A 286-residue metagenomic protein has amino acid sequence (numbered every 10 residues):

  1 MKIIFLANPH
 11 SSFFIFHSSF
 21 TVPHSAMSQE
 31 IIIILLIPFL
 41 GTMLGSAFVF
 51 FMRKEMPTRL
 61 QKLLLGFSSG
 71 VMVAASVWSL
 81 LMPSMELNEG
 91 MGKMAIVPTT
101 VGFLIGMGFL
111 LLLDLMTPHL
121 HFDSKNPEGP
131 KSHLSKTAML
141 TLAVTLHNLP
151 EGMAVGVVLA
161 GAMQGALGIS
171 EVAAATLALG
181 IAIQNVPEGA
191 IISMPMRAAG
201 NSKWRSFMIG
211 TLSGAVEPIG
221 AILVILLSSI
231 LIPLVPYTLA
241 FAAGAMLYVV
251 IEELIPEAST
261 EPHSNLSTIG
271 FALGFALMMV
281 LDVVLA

Functional and structural regions predicted by a protein language model:
I4-A7, I15-F16, T21-A286: Intrinsically disordered, metal-sensing/regulatory segments
